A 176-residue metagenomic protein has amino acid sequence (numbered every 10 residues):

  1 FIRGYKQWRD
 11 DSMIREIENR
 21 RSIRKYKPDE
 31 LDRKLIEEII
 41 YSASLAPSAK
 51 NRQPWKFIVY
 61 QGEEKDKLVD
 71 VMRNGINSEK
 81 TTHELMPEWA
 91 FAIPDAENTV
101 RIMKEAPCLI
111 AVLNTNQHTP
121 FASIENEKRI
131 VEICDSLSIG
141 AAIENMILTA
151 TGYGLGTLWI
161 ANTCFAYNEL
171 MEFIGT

Functional and structural regions predicted by a protein language model:
I2-I36: Specificity-determining recognition surfaces
L35, G62, V69, E169-L170: Short Asp/Glu-rich motifs
E38-I39, A43, I110, N116 (+1 more regions): Small-aliphatic-rich amphipathic alpha-helix that forms the alpha element of a beta-alpha
P47-N51: Glycine-rich phosphate/pyrophosphate-binding beta-alpha loops
R52, M103-A106, Y153: Short gly/pro-enriched beta-turn/loop segments at secondary-structure junctions
P54-K56: Residues at or immediately flanking beta-strands
I58-I139: Glycine/small-residue-rich phosphate/adenosyl-binding loop
G175-T176: Crotonase-fold acyl-CoA enzyme core
